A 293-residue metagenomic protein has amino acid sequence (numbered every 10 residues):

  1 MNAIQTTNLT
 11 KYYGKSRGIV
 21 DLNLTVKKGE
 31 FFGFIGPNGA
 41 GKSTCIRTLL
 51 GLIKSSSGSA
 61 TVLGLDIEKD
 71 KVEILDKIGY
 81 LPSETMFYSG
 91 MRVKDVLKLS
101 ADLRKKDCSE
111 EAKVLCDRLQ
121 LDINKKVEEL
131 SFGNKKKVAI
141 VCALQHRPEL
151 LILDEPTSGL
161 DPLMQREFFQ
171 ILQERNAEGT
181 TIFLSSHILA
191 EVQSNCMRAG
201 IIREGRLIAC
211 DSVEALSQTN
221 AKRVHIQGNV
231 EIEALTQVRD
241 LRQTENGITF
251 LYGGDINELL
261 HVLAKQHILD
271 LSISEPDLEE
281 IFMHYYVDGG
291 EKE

Functional and structural regions predicted by a protein language model:
G58-K69, E73-I74: Conserved ABC transporter NBD signature motif
S109-E129: Conserved ABC nucleotide-binding domain
I140: Hydrophobic anchor residue at the start of the ABC signature
L151-E155, L160: Catalytic Walker B motif of ABC-type/P-loop ATPase nucleotide-binding domains
F168-G253: ABC transporter nucleotide-binding domain
A221-E293: Short, charged/small-residue-rich alpha-helical element at the C-terminal edge of ABC transporter nucleotide-binding
